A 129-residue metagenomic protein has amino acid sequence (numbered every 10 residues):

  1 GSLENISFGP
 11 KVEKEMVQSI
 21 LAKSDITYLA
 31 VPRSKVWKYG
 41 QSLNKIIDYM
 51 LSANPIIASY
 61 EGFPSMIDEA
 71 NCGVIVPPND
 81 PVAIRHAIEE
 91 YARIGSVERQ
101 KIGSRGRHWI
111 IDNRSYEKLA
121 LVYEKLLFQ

Functional and structural regions predicted by a protein language model:
G1-K23: Nucleotide-activated donor-binding/catalytic signature segment of Leloir-type glycosyltransferases, i.e., the conserved
G9-V12, A58, P77: Short loop/edge segments at beta-strand edges and connector loops that shape dinucleotide/nucleotide cofactor-binding
V12, Q41-N44, N79, R114: Residue-level signal for the nucleotide or nucleotide-sugar donor/cofactor binding architecture
E15-I20, T27-I47, I57-M66: Nucleotide-sugar-dependent
V17-S19, R93-L127: A charged, aromatic-enriched C-terminal amphipathic alpha-helix characteristic of glycosyltransferases across folds
D25, L51-N54: A short alpha->beta transition loop at the rim of the catalytic pocket in nucleotide-sugar-dependent
Y60, P81-R85, Y116-E124: Short, amphipathic alpha-helical "lid/cap" segments that border enzyme active or binding sites
S65-E90: Change "using UDP/GDP/dTDP sugars" to "using nucleotide sugars
